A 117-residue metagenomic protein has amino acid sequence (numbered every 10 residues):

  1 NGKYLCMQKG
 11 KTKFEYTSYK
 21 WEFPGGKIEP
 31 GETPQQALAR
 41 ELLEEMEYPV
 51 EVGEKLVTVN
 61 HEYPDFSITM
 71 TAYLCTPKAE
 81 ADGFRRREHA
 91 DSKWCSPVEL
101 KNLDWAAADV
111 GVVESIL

Functional and structural regions predicted by a protein language model:
N1-W21: N-terminal strand-loop-strand
Q8, L56-V59: Short hydrophobic alpha-helix segments
Q8, P24, L74: Residue-level detector of conserved, well-ordered beta-strand and adjacent loop positions that form binding/recognition
W21-K27: Short glycine-enriched, charge-decorated loop/helix-capping segments at active-site entrances that position
K27-E51, V59-V113: Unchanged
